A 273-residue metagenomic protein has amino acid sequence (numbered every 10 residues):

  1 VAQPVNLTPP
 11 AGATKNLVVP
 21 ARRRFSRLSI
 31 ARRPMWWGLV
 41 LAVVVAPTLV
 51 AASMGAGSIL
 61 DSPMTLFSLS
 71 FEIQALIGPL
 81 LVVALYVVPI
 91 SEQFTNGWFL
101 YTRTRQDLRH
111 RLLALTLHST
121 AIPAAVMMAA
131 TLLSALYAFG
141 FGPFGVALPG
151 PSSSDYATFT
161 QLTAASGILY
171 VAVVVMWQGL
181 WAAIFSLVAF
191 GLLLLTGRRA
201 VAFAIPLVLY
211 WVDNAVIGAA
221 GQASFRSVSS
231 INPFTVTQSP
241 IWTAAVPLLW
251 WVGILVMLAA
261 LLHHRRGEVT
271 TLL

Functional and structural regions predicted by a protein language model:
V1-V83, E92-Q93, L187, L194 (+2 more regions): Hydrophobic alpha-helical transmembrane segments
V19-R24, R109, L113, L117 (+1 more regions): Alpha-helical membrane-protein architecture signal
P34-P47, S119-F141, R199-V216: Hydrophobic alpha-helical membrane-insertion segments
A46-P89, T116-L194, I231-L248: Secretory targeting signals
L85-I122: Helix-loop-helix units of permease transmembrane domains in multi-pass membrane transporters, especially ABC
R105, L195-T196: Helix-loop interface residues and adjacent transmembrane-helix termini in multi-pass membrane transporters, primarily
F141-Y156, V208-R226: Juxtamembrane non-transmembrane "cap" segments at the membrane-aqueous interface of multi-pass membrane proteins
